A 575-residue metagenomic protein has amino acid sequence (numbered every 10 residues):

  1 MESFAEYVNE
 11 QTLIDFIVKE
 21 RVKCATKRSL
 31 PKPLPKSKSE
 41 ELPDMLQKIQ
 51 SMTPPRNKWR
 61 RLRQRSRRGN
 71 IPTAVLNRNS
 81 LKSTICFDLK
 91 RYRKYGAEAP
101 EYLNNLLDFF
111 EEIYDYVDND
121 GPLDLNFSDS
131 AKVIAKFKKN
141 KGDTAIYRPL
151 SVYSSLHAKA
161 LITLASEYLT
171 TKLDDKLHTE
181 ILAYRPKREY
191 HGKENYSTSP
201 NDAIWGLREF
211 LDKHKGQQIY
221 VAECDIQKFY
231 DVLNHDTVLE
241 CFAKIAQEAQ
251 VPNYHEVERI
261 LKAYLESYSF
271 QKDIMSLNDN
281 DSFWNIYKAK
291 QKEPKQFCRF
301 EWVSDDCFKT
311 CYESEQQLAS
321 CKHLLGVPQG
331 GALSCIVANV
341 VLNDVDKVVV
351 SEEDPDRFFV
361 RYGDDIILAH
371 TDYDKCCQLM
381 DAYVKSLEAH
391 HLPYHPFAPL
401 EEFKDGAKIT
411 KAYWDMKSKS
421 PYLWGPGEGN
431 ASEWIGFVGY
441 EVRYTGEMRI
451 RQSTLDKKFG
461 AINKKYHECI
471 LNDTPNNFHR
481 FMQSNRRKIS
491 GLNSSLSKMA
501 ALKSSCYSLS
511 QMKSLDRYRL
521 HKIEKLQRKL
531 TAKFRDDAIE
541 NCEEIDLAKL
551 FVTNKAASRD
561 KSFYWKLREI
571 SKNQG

Functional and structural regions predicted by a protein language model:
M1-W284, S314-C321, D537-G575: Conserved two-metal-ion catalytic palm core of "right-hand" nucleic acid polymerases, unifying RNA-dependent RNA
G96, P100-L107, S155-T163, S197-N201 (+12 more regions): Generic detection of long, well-ordered alpha-helical segments
T163, E167, T171, N339-D344 (+1 more regions): Short, residue-level hotspots on alpha-helical faces of the histone-fold and other alpha-helical interaction modules
A165, S334, G439: A residue-level signal for conserved active-site and pocket-lining positions in enzyme catalytic cores
G216-G363, I367-Q378, V384: Conserved polymerase palm-domain catalytic core
V251-V257, F358-R361, A369-N472: Polymerase palm active-site segment centered on the conserved acidic dipeptide of motif C
L325, Q329, H390, S420-G575: Active-site and adjacent loop segments of nucleotide-processing enzymes that use two-metal-ion phosphate chemistry
